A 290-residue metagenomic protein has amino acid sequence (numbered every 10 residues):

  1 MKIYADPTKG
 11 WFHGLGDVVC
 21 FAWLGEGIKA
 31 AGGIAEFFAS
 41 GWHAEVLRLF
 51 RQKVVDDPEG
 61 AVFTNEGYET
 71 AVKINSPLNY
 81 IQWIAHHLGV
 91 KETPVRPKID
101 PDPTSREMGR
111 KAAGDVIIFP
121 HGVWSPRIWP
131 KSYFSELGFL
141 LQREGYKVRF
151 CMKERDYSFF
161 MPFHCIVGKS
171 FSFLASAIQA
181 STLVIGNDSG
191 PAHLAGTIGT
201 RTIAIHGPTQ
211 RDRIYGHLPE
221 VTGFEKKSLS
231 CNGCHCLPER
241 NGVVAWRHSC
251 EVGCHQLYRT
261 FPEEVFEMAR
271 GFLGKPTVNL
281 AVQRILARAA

Functional and structural regions predicted by a protein language model:
M1-A290: Catalytic machinery of carbohydrate-active enzymes, primarily nucleotide-sugar-dependent glycosyltransferases
